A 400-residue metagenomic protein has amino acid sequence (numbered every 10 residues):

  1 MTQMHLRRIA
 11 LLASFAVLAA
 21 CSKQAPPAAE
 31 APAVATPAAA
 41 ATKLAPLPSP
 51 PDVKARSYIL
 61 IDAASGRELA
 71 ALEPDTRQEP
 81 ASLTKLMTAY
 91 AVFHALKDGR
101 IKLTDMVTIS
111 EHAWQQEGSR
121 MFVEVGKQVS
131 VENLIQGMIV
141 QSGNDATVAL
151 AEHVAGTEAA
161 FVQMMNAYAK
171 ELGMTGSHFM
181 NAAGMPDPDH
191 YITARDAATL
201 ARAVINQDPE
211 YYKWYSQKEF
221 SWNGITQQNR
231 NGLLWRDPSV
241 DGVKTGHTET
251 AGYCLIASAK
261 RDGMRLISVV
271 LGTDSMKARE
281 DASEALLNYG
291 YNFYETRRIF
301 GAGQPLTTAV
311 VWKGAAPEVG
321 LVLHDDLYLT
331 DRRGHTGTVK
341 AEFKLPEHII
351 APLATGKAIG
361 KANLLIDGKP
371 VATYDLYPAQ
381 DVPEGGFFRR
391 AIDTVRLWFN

Functional and structural regions predicted by a protein language model:
M1-Q3, C21-P26: N-terminal acidic, proline/glycine-rich, low-complexity intrinsically disordered segments
T2-A10: Bacterial N-terminal signal peptides that target proteins for export
R8-I9, Q24, L86, R261: Hydrophobic alpha-helical segments, especially transmembrane helices and their immediate juxtamembrane helical caps
A10, L47-S49, L96, T248 (+2 more regions): Residues embedded in well-ordered secondary-structure elements
S14-S22: Hydrophobic h-region of N-terminal signal peptides that target proteins for export in Gram-negative bacteria
C21-Q24, T175-H178, P186-Y191, R195-N400: Domain-terminus/edge residues, biased toward the C-terminal soluble/receptor-binding domains of extracytoplasmic
A25-R195, R202-D208, F220-N223: Active-site-adjacent loops and short helices of periplasmic peptidoglycan-processing enzymes
